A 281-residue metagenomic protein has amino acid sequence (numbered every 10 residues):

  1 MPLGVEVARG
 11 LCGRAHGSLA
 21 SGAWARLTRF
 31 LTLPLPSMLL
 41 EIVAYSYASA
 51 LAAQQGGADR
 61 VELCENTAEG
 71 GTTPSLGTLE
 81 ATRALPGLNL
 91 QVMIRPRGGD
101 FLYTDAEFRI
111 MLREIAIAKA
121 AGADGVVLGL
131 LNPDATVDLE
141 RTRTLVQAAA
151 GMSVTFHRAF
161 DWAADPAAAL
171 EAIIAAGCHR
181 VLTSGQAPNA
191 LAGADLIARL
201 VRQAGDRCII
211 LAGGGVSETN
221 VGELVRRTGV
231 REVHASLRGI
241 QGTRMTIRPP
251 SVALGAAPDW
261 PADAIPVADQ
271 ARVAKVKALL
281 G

Functional and structural regions predicted by a protein language model:
M38-S46, I94-I110, L131, T155-P166: Active-site mouth loops of central-metabolism enzymes
L40-I42, V61-L63, L90-I94, V126-L128 (+4 more regions): Hydrophobic faces of well-ordered beta-strands that scaffold small-molecule active sites in alpha/beta enzyme cores
A48, A68-G87, A106, L131-A148 (+4 more regions): Active-site-adjacent beta->alpha loops and helix N-cap segments on the catalytic face of soluble alpha/beta enzymes
A48-A50, Y103-R113, A164-A176, V216-R231 (+1 more regions): Catalytic cores of alpha/beta
G56-V61, P86-N89, G122-G125, A148-M152 (+3 more regions): Glycine-enriched alpha-helix->loop->beta-strand junction motifs that scaffold or abut catalytic
E62-G71, I117, A121-P133, C178-L191 (+1 more regions): Glycine-rich phosphate-binding active-site loops on the catalytic face of alpha/beta enzymes
G71-G98, V137-R158, A194-S217, P261-G281: Alpha-helix-loop-beta-strand connector modules within alpha/beta enzyme cores
T82, L88-T142: Glycine/small-residue-rich loop that forms an oxyanion/phosphate-binding "nest" at active or ligand-binding sites
